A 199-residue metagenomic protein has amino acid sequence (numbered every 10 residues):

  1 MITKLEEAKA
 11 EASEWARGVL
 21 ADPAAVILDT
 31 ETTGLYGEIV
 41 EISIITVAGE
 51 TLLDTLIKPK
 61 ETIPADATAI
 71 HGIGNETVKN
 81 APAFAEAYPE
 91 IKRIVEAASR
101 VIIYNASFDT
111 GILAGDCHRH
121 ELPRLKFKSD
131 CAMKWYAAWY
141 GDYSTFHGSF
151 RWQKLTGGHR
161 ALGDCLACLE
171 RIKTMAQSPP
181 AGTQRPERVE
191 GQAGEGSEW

Functional and structural regions predicted by a protein language model:
K4-A8, G18-A25, L35-E41, I45-I73 (+1 more regions): Metal-dependent phosphoesterase core characteristic of DEDDh/y 3'-5' exonuclease domains
A10-E11, E86: Short, conserved clusters of charged catalytic residues that mark active-site and nucleotide-handling motifs
W15: Short boundary/loop segments of OB/S1/cold-shock single-stranded nucleic-acid-binding domains
A69-Y88: Metal-dependent phosphoesterase signature
